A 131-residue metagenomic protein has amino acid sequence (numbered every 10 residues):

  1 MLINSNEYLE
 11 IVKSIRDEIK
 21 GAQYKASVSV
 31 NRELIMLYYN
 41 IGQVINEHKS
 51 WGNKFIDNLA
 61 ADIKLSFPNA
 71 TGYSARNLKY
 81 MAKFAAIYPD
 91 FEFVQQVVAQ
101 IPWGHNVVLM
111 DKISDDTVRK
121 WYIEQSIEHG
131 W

Functional and structural regions predicted by a protein language model:
M1-W131: Basic, low-complexity intrinsically disordered segments
